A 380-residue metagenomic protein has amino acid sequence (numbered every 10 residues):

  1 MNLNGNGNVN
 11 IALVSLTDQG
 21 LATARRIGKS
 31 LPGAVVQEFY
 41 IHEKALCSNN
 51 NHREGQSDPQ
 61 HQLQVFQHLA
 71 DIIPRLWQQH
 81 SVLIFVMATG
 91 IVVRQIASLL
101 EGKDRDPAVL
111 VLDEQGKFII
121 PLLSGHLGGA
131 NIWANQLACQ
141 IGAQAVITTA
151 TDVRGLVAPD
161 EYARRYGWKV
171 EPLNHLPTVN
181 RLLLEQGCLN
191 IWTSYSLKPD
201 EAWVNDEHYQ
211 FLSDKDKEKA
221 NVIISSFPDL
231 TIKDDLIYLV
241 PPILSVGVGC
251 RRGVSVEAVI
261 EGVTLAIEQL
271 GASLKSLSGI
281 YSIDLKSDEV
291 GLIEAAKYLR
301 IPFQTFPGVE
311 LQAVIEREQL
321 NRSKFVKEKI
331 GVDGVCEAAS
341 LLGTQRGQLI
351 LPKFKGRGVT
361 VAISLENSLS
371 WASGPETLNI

Functional and structural regions predicted by a protein language model:
G7-L13: Extreme N-terminal starter segment of soluble prokaryotic enzymes
L16-G33, L46, F66-H68, Q78 (+7 more regions): Conserved mixed alpha/beta catalytic, RNA-binding, or beta-rich assembly cores of soluble enzyme, regulatory
V35-R75, E289-V290, V314-L320: N-terminal beta-loop-helix "entrance" segment that forms/cooperates in small-molecule cofactor or anionic ligand
Q37, V146, Y209-L212, P302-F306 (+1 more regions): General small-molecule cofactor/ligand-binding pocket signal
H61-G90, A296-F303: Short, structured active-site "lid" loops
A138-Q140, E171-N180, K327-L341: Short, basic, helix/turn surface patches
S276-L277, Y281-S340, T344-L351, K355-V359 (+1 more regions): C-terminal non-catalytic interaction/assembly regions of soluble proteins
G358-I380: Charge-patterned, long linear interaction tracts outside catalytic cores
